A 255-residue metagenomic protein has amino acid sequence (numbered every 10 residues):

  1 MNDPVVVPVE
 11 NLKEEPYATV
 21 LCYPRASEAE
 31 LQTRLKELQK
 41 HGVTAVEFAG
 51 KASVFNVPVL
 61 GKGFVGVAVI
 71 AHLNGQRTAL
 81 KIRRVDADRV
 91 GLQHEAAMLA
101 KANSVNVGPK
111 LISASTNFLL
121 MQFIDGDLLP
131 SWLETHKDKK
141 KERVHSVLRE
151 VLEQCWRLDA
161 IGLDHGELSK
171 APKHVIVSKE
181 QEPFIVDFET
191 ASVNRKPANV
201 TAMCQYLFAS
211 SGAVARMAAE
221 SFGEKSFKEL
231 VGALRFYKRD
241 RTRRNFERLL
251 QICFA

Functional and structural regions predicted by a protein language model:
M1-V57, L249-F254: Juxta-kinase regulatory segment immediately upstream of eukaryotic protein kinase catalytic domains
L31, K40-H94, A100: ATP-binding glycine-rich loop module of kinase domains
I70-N74, Q122-F123, V177-K179: Active-site beta-strand termini and strand-to-loop segments that position acidic
E95, L99-A102, P109, C155: AlphaC helix (C-helix) of the protein kinase catalytic domain N-lobe, especially the conserved acidic-hydrophobic
A100, V107-R149: Conserved structural core of kinase catalytic domains
E153-G166: Protein kinase catalytic-loop region centered on the HRD/HxD motif
H165-E167, S178-A255: C-lobe/activation-segment region of protein kinase-like
A171-V177: Hydrophobic residue at the +6 position relative to the catalytic HRD Asp in the kinase catalytic loop
